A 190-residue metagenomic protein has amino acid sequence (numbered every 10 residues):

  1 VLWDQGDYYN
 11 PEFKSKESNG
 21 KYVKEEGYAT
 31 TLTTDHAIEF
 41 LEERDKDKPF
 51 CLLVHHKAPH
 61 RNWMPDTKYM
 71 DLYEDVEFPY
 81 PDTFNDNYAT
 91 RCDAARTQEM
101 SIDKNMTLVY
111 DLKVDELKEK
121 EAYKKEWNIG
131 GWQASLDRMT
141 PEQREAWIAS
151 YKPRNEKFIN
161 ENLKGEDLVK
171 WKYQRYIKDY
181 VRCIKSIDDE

Functional and structural regions predicted by a protein language model:
L2-G27, E42-D47, L53-E190: Active-site-proximal cap/lid insertion segments
A29-E43: A Trp-anchored, charged/polar loop motif used as the substrate-binding/catalytic surface of acyl/ester-handling
